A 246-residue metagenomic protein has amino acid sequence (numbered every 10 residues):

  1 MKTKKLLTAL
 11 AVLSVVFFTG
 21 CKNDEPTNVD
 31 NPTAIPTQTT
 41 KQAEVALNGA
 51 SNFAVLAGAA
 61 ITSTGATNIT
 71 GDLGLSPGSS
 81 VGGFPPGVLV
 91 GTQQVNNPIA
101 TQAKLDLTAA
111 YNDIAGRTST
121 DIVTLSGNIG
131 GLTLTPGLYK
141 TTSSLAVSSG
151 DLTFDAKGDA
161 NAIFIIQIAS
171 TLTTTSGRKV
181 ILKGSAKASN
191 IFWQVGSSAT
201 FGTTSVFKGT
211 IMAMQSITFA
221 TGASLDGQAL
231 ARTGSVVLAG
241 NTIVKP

Functional and structural regions predicted by a protein language model:
M1-A9: Bacterial N-terminal signal peptides that target proteins for export
F17-G20: C-terminal motif of bacterial Sec signal peptides marking the signal peptidase cleavage site
K22-P246: Solvent-exposed adhesion/ligand-recognition segments of exported proteins
